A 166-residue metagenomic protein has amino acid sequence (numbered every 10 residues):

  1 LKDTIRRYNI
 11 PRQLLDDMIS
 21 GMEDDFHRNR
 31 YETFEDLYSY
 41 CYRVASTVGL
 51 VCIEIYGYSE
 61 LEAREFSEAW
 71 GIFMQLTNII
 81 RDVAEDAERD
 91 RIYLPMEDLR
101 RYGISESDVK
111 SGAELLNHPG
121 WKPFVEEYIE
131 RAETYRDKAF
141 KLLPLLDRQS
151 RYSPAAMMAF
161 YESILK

Functional and structural regions predicted by a protein language model:
L1-Q75, I80, A84-K166: Catalytic cores of Mg2+-dependent Asp-rich isoprenoid enzymes
